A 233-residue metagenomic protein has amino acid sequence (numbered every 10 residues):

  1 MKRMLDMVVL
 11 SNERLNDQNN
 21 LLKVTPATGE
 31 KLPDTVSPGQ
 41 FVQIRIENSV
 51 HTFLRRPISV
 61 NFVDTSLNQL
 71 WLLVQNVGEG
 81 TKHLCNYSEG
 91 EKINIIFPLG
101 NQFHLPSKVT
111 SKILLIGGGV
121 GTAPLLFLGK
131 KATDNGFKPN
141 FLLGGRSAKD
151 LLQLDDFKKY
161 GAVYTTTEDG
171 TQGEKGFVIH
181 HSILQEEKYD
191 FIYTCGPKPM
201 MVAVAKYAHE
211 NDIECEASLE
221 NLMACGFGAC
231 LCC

Functional and structural regions predicted by a protein language model:
K2-E89: Ferredoxin-reductase
E79-A224: FNR/FR-type flavoprotein reductase catalytic core
C225, C230-C233: Short cysteine clusters
